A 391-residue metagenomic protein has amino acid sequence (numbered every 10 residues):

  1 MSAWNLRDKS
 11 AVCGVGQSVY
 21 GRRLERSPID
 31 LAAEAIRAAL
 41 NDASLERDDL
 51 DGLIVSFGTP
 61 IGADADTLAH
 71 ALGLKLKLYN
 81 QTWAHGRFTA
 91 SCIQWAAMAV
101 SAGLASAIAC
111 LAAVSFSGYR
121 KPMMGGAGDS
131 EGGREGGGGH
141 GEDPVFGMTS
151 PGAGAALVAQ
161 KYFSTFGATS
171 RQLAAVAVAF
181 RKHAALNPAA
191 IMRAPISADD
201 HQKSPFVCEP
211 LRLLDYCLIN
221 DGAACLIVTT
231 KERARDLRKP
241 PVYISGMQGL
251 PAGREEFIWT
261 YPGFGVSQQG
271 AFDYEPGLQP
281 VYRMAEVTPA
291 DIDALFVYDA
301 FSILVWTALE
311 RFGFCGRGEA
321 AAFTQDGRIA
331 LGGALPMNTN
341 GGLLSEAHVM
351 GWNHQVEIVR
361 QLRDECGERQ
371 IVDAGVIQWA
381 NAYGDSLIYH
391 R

Functional and structural regions predicted by a protein language model:
M1-F88, W95, A99, Y162-T169 (+6 more regions): Conserved active-site "lid/cap" helical segment
M1-R26, A175, F206-F272, P276 (+5 more regions): Condensing-enzyme catalytic core mediating Claisen C-C bond formation in acyl metabolism
W4-L6, F57-G154, M192-L218, L250-R254 (+2 more regions): Conserved catalytic cysteine-centered active-site region of acyl-thioester-dependent Claisen-condensing enzymes
L24-E25, Y119-G125, A185-A189, E255-F257 (+3 more regions): Short acidic, glycine/serine/threonine-rich loops at helix termini
R47-S56, Y79-W83, I108-A113, Q172-A179 (+5 more regions): Beta-strand segments within the central parallel beta-sheet cores of soluble alpha/beta enzyme folds
P60-A69, R254-T260, D299-A322, Y383-H390: Short glycine/threonine-rich loop-to-helix capping motif typified by GTGT followed within a few residues by an Asp-Pro
A84-V114, G152-L186, L226-E232, E346-C366: Active-site-proximal alpha-helical scaffold in enzymes
N340-H348, V359-R391: Structural signal for terminal/edge beta-strands and the immediately following C-terminal loop/tail that closes
